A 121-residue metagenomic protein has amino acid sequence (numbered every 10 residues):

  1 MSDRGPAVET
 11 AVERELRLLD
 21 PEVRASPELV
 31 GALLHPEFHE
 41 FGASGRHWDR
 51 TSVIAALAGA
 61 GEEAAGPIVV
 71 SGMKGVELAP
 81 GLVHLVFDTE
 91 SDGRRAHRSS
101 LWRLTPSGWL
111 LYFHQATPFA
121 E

Functional and structural regions predicted by a protein language model:
M1-A32, E37-E121: A beta-strand edge to alpha-helix "cap/lid" segment located at domain peripheries
